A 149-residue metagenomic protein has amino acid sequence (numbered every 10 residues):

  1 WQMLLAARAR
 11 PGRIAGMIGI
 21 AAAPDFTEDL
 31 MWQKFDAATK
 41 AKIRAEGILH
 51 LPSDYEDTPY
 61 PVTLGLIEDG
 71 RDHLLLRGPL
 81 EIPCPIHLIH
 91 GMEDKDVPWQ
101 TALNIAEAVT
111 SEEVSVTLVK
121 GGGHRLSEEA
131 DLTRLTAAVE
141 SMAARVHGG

Functional and structural regions predicted by a protein language model:
W1-L5: Glycine-rich nucleophile elbow surrounding the catalytic serine of serine-hydrolase chemistry
A9-V62: Hydrolase active-site cap/lid region
P59-P79, C84: Active-site nucleophile elbow and catalytic-triad environment of alpha/beta-hydrolase enzymes
E81-I82, L88-H90, D94: Short beta-strand/loop motif that positions the catalytic acidic residue of the alpha/beta-hydrolase fold
C84, P98-E107: Short alpha-helix in the alpha/beta-hydrolase fold that links the catalytic acid
E93-V97, R125-L126: Acidic catalytic loop of the alpha/beta-hydrolase fold
V109-R125: Catalytic histidine neighborhood in serine/cysteine hydrolases with alpha/beta-hydrolase-type architecture
G122-G149: Catalytic active-site module of serine/aspartate enzymes centered on a nucleophile-bearing elbow/loop
